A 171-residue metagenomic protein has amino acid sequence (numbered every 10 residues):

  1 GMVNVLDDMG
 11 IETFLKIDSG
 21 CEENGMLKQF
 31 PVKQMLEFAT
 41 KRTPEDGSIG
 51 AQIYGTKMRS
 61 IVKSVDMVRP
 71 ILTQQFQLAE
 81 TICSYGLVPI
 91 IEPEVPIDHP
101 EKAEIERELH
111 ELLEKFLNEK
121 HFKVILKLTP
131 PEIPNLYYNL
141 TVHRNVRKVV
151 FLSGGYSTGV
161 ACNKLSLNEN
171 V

Functional and structural regions predicted by a protein language model:
G1-Q52, V62, K115, H121-V124 (+1 more regions): Alpha/beta catalytic barrel-like cores
D18-G20, R59, E94, T129: Anionic group-transfer/hydrolysis microenvironments
E23-Q29, G55-R69, P96-K102: Surface-exposed cleft-lining segments at the edges of enzyme active sites
E37, K41, P70-S84, E104-K115: Alpha-helical scaffolding segments of alpha/beta enzyme cores, especially the outer helices of TIM-barrel or partial
S48-I53, S84-V88: A structural motif
S64-T73, E101-R107, P130-P134, F151-A161: Active-site glycine- and acidic-residue-rich loops that bind and position anionic ligands or nucleotide-like cofactors
I91: Conserved, mostly hydrophobic/aromatic
P96-Y138: A contiguous pocket-lining binding segment that forms or flanks enzyme active sites
